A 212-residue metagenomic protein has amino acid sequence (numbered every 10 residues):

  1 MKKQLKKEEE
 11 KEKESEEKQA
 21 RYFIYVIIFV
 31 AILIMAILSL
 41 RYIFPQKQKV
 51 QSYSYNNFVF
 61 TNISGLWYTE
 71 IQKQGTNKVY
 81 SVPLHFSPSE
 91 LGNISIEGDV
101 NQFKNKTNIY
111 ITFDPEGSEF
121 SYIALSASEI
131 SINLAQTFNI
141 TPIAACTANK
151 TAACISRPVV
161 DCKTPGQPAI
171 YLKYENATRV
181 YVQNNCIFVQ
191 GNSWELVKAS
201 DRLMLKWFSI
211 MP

Functional and structural regions predicted by a protein language model:
M1-A20: N-terminal Lys/Arg-rich, disordered targeting/topogenic segments
K11, A31, R41-I43, Q48 (+3 more regions): Short, flexible coil/linker segments at or flanking structured domains
K13-K18, S54-Y55, N62: Glycan-processing catalytic domains of CAZymes
E16, A20, V30-I32, N57: Residue-level signal for well-ordered alpha-helical segments
I24-Y42: Hydrophobic membrane-insertion alpha-helices, especially the h-region of bacterial N-terminal signal peptides
I43-V59: Ser/Thr/Pro/Gly-rich low-complexity linker/stalk segments immediately outside membranes or between
N62-P212: Long, folded non-catalytic interaction modules
